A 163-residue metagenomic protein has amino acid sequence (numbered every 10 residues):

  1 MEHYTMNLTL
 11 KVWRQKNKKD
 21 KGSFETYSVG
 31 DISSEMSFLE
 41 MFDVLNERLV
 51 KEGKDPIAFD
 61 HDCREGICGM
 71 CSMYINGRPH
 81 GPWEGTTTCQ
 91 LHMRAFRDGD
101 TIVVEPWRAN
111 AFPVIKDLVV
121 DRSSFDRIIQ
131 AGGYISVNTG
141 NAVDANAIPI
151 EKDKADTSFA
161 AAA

Functional and structural regions predicted by a protein language model:
E2-A163: Signature of N-terminal electron-transfer/Fe-S-associated modules in redox systems
